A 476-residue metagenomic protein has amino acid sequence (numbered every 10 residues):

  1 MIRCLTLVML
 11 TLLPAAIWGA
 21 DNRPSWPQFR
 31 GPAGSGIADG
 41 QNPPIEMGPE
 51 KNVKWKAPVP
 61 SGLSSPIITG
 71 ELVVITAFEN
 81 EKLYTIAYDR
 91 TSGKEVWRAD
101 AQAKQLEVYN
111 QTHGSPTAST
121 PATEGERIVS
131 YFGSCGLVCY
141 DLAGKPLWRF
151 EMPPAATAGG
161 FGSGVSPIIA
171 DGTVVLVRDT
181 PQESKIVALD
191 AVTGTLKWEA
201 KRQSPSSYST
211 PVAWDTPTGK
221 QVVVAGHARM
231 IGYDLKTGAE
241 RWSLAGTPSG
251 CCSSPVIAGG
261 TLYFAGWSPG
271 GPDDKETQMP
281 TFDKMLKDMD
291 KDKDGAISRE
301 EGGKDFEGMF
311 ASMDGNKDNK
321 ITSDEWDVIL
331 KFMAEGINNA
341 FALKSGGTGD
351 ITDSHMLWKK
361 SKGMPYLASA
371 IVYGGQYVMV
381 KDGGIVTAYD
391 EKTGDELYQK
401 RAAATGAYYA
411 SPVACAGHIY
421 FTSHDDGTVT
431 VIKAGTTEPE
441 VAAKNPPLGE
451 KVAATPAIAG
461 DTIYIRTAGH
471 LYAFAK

Functional and structural regions predicted by a protein language model:
M1-L5, K476: Positively charged n-region of N-terminal signal peptides that target proteins for export
C4-A16: Bacterial N-terminal signal peptides
W18-K476: Noncatalytic, solvent-exposed loop/strand surfaces of beta-propeller-type extracellular/periplasmic domains
